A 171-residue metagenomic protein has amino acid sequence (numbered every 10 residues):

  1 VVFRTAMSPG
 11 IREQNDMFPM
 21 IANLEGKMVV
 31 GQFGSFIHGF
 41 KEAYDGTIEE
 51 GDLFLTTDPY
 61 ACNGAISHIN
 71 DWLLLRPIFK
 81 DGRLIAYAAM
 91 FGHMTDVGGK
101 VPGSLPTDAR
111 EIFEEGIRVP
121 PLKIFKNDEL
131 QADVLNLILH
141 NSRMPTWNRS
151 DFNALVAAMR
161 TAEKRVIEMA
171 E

Functional and structural regions predicted by a protein language model:
V1-N23, K27-V29, N148, F152-V156 (+1 more regions): Intrinsically disordered, low-complexity terminal regulatory regions
V1-Q14, D45, L55, P59-N63 (+1 more regions): Short, basic/aromatic recognition patches
I11-Q14, D45-I48, I66-I69, D81 (+2 more regions): Solvent-exposed alpha-helices and their adjacent loops that cap or buttress functional pockets in soluble metabolic
L24-G31, H38-N63: Regulatory sensory and allosteric helical modules in signal-transduction proteins and certain transcription factors
G31-G34, G64-N70, A89-M90, V97-G103: Short acidic, glycine/serine/threonine-rich loops at helix termini
D71-D81, A89: A short, hydrophobic, proline-anchored segment that marks a local hinge/packing element in signaling and regulatory
L84-N141: Gly/Pro-rich active-site capping loops and adjacent beta-alpha segments that organize cofactor/substrate pockets
R118-E171: N-terminal leader/propeptide and maturation segments of large enzyme subunits in energy/redox metabolism and hydrolases
